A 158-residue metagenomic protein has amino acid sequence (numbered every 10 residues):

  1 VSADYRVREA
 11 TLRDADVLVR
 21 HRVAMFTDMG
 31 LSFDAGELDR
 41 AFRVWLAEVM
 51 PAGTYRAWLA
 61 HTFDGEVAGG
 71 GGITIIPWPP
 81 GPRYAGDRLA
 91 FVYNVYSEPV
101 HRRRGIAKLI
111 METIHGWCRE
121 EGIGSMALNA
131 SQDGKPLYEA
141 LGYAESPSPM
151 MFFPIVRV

Functional and structural regions predicted by a protein language model:
R6-R20, L31: A short beta-loop-alpha structural element at the N-terminal edge of CoA-dependent acyl/N-acetyltransferase catalytic
V23-L46: Conserved GNAT-fold acetyl-CoA-binding loop/helix
A47-L59, F91: A short helix-loop-beta-strand connector motif used in the catalytic cores of GNAT acetyltransferases and, in some
L59, E66-I75, F91, Y96: Conserved beta-strand in the GNAT
H101, G105-T113: Conserved acetyl-CoA pyrophosphate-binding loop and the N-cap/start of the following alpha-helix in GNAT-like
M111, C118-A130: Conserved GNAT acetyl-CoA-binding A-motif
I123, E139-P149: Conserved acetyl-CoA-binding loop of GNAT-fold acetyltransferases
M126-P136, F152-V156: Conserved beta-strand-loop-alpha-helix junction that forms the acyl-donor binding cleft
